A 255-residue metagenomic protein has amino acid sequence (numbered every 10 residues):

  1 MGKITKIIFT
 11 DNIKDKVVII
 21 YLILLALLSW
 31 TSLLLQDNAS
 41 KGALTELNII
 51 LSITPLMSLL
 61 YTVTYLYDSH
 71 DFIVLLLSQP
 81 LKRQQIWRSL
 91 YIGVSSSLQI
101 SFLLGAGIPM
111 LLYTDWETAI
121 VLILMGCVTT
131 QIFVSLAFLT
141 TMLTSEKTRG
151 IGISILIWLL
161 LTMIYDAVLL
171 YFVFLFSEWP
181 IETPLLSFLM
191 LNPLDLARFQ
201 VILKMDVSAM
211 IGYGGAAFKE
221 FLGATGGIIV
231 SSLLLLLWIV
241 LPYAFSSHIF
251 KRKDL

Functional and structural regions predicted by a protein language model:
M1-L22, I239: Aromatic- and glycine-rich beta-strand/loop motifs that create alpha-glucan
S32-L44: Short, hydrophobic transmembrane alpha-helix segments
L44, T54-L59, R88-S89, E117-I123 (+1 more regions): Short alpha-helical transmembrane interface motifs in multi-pass membrane proteins
T45-S69: Long, hydrophobic alpha-helical segments
T64-S95: Helix-loop-helix units of permease transmembrane domains in multi-pass membrane transporters, especially ABC
R83-D115, A119: Selective transmembrane-helix segments that form parts of the transport pathway or gating/packing helices in multipass
T130-S177: A structural motif at transmembrane helix-loop-helix junctions in multipass membrane proteins
Y165-I249: Terminal transmembrane helical anchor/hairpin motif
